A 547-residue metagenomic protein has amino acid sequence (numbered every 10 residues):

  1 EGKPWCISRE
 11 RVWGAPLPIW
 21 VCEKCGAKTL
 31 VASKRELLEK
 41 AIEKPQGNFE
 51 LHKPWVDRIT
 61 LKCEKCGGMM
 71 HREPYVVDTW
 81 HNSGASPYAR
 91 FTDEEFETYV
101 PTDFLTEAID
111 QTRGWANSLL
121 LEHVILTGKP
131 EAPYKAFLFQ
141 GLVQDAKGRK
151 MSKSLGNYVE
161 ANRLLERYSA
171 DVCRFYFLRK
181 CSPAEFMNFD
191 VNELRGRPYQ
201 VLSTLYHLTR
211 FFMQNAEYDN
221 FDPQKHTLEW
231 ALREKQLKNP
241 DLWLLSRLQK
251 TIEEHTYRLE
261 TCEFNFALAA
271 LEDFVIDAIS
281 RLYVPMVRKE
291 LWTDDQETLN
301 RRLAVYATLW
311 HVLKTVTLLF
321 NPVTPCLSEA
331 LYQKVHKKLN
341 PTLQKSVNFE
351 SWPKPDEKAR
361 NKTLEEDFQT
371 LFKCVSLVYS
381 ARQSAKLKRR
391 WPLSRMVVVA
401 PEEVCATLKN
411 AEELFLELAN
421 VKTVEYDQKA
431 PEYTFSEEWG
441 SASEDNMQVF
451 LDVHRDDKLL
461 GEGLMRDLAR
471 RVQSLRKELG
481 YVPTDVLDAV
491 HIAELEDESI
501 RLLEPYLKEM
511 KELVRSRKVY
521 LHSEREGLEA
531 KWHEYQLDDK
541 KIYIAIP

Functional and structural regions predicted by a protein language model:
K3-H81, A85, D93, L126-E166 (+2 more regions): Feature 926 captures the class I aminoacyl-tRNA synthetase adenylation module centered on the KMSKS loop
P54, A116, C181: Metal/cofactor-centered catalytic core regions of large enzymes
T92-T98: Extracellular beta-rich ligand/substrate-recognition surface
V100-Q111: A short glycine/serine-rich beta->alpha loop
T112-G114, R466: Acyl activation and transfer enzymes in specialized metabolism, enriched for ANL adenylate-forming modules
S118-I125: Short Ser/Thr-interspersed hydrophobic loop/turn segments at strand-loop and sheet-helix junctions that line or gate
Y176-R179: Structured mid-domain segments that build the active-site/substrate or prosthetic-cofactor binding neighborhood
E185-L194: Short, solvent-exposed helix-loop connector elements
